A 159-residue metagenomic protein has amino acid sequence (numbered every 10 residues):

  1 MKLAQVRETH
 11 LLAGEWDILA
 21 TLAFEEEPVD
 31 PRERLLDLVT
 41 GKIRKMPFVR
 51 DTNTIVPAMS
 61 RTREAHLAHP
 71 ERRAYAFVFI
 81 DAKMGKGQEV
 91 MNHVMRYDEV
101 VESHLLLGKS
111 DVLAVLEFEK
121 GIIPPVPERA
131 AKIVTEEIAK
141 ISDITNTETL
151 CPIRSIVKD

Functional and structural regions predicted by a protein language model:
M1-D159: A compositional/biophysical signature of low hydrophobicity enriched in polar/charged and small residues
